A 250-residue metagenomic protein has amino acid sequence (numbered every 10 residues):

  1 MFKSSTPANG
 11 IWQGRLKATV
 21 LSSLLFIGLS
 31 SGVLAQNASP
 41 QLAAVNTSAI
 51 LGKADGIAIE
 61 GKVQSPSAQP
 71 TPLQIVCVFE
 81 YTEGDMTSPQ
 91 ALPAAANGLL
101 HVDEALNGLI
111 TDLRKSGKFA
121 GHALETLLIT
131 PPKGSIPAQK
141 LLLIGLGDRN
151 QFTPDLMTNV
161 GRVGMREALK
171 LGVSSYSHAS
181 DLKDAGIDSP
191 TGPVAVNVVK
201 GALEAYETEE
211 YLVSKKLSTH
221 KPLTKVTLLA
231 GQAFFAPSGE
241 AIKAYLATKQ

Functional and structural regions predicted by a protein language model:
M1, L25, A233-F234: Intrinsic disorder/low-structure terminal segments
F2-L21: Bacterial N-terminal signal peptides that target proteins for export
P7, K17, G32-N37, L42-A43: Residue-level detector of intrinsically disordered, flexible termini and proteolytic processing junctions
T19-G32: Bacterial N-terminal signal peptides
Q36-Q250: Glycine-/small-residue-enriched capping loops at alpha/beta junctions
